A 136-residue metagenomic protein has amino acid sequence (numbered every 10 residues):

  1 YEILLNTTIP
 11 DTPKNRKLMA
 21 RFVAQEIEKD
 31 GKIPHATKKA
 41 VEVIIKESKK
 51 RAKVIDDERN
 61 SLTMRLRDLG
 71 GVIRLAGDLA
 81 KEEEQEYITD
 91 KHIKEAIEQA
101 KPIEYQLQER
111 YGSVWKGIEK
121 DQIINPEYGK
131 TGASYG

Functional and structural regions predicted by a protein language model:
E2-D68, E82-D90: Conserved C-terminal "switch" segment of AAA+ ATPases
K46, K50, L75, Q99-P102: Residues within well-ordered alpha-helical secondary structure of globular protein domains
L69-G70, R74: Extended, domain-scale alpha-helical bundle/helix-rich regions
G77-L79: Core catalytic machinery and nucleic-acid-binding channels of phosphodiester-processing enzymes
E83-G136: C-terminal engagement/docking regions of AAA+ P-loop ATPases
